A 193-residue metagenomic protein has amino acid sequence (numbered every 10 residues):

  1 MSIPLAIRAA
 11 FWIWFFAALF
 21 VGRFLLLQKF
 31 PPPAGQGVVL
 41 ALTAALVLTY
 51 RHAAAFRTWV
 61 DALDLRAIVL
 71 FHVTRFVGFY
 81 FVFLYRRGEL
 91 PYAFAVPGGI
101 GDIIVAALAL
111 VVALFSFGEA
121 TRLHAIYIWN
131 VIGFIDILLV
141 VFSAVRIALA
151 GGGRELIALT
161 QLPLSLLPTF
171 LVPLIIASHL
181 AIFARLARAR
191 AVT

Functional and structural regions predicted by a protein language model:
M1-F11, R188: N-terminal membrane topogenic signal
W12-R23, Q36-H52, L110, F134-V141: Hydrophobic core of alpha-helical transmembrane segments in multi-pass integral membrane proteins
L19-K29, F81-L90, A144-G151: Juxtamembrane "helix-exit" motif on the non-cytosolic side of transmembrane helices
K29-G88: A glycine-rich, hydrophobic loop/mini-helix early in the fold
V39-R51, I104-A113, L167-R185: Hydrophobic cores of alpha-helical transmembrane segments in multi-pass inner/ER membrane proteins, independent
T49-L63, V111-Y127, I147-G152, H179-T193: Juxtamembrane membrane-water interface segments of multi-pass membrane proteins, especially cytoplasmic-side
L70-L123: Membrane-proximal helix-loop-helix units in multi-pass membrane proteins
L149-L167: Short, membrane-exposed interhelical loops at transmembrane-helix boundaries
